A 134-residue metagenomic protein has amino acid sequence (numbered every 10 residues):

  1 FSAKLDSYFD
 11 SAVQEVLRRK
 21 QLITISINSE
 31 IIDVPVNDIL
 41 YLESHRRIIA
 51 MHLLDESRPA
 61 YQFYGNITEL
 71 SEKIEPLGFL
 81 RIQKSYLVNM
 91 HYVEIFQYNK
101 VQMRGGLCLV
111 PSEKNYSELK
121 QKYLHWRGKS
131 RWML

Functional and structural regions predicted by a protein language model:
A3-R104: Conserved binding/recognition cores within well-folded domains
G106-P111: Short, conserved aromatic-histidine micro-motifs
Q121: Glycine/charge-rich catalytic "coupling/switch" loops of P-loop NTPases
L124-L134: Short, charged, intrinsically disordered terminal tails
